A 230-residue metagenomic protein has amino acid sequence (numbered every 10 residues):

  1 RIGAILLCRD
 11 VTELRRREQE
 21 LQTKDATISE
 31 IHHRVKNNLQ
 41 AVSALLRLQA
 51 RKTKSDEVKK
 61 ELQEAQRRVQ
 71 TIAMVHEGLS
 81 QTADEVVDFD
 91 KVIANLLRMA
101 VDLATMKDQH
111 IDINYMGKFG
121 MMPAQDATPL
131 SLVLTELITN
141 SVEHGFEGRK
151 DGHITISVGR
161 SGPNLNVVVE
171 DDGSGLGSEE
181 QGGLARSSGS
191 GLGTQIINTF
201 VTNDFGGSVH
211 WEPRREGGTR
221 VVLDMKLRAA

Functional and structural regions predicted by a protein language model:
R1-R34: Sensory coupling linkers of modular signal transduction proteins
E18-A26, H32, V87, A104-I154: Conserved short strand/loop->alpha-helix "switch" segment adjacent to the catalytic nucleotide/phosphoryl-transfer site
L39-Q70, M74, L79-D88: Histidine phosphotransfer helical core of two-component systems
Q63-A65, M74, G78, V86-L103 (+2 more regions): Short beta-to-alpha transition helix within the HATPase_c
D151-P163: Short beta-strand/loop element within the Bergerat-fold HATPase_c
H153, G175, R215-V222: Glycine-rich nucleotide-binding loop
D171: Acidic ATP/Mg2+-coordinating residue in the GHKL
E179-H210: ATP phosphate-binding glycine-rich loop and adjacent ATP-lid/helix-beta elements within ATP-binding kinase/ATPase
